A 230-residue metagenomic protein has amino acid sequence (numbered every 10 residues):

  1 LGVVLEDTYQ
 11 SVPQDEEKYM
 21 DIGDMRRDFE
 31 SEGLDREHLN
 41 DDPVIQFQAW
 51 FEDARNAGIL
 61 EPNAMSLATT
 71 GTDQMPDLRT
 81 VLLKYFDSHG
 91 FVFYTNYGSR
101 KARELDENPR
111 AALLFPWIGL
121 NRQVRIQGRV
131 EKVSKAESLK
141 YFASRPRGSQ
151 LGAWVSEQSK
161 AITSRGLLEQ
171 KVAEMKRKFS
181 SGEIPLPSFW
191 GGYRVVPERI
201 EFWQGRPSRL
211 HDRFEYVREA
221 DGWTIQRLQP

Functional and structural regions predicted by a protein language model:
D7-Y9: Intrinsic-disorder-associated, low-complexity terminal segments enriched in Asp/Asn/His/Tyr and depleted of Lys/Arg
P13-P230: Binding-site signature for planar aromatic cofactors or substrates
